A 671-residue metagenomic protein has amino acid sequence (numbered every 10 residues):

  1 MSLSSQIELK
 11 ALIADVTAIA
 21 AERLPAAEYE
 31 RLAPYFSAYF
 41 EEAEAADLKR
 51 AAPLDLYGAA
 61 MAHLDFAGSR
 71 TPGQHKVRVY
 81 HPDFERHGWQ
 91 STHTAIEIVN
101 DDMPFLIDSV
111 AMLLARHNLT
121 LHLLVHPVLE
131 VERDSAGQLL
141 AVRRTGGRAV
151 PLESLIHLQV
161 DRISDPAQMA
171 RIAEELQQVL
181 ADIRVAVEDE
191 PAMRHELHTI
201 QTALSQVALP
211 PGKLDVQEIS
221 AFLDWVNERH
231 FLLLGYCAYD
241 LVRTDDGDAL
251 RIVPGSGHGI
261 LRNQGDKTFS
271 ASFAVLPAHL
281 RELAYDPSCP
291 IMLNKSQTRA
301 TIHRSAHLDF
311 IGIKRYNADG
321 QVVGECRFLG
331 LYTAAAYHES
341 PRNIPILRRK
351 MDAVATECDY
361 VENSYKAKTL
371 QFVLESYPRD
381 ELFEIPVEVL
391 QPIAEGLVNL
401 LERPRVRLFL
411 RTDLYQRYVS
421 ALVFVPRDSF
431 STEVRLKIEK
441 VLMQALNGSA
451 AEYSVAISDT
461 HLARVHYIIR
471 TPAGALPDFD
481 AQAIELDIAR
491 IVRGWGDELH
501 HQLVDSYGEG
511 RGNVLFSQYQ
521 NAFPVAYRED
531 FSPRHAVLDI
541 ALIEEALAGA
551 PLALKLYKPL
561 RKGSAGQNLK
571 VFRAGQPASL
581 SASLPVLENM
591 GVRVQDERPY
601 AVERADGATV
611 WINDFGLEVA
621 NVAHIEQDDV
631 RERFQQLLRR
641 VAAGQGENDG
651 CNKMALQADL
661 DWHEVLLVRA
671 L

Functional and structural regions predicted by a protein language model:
S2-T120, V125-E452, A456-L671: Non-catalytic interaction/regulatory segments
